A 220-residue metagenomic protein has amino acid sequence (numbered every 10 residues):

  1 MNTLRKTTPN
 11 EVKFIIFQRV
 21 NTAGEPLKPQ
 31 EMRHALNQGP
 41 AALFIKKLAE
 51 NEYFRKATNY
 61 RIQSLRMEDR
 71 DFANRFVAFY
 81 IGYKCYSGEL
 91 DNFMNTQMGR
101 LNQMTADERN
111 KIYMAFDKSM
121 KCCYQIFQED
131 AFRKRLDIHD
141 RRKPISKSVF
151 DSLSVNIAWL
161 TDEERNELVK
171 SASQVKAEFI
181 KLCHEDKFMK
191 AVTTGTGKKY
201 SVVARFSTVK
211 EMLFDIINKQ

Functional and structural regions predicted by a protein language model:
M1-T96, V169, Q174-E178, D186-V203 (+1 more regions): Basic- and aromatic-enriched surface patches that contact anionic nucleotides/nucleic acids
E11, E68-F72, K111, K118 (+2 more regions): Short, well-structured alpha-helical interface segments that form or flank functional binding sites
Q18, N74, A78, M114-K121 (+1 more regions): Internal, well-ordered alpha-helical scaffold/interface segments that support domain packing or protein-protein contacts
L43-E52, S64, Q103-K111, Q125-F127 (+2 more regions): Short, charged low-complexity intrinsically disordered segments located at boundaries of structured domains
Y83, C122, I126-D130, L153-E164 (+2 more regions): Hydrophobic alpha-helical segments
L90-R142, V149: Small-residue-rich helix-loop
R133-K187: C-terminal hydrophobic structural anchor segments that stabilize assembly/packing rather than catalytic chemistry
